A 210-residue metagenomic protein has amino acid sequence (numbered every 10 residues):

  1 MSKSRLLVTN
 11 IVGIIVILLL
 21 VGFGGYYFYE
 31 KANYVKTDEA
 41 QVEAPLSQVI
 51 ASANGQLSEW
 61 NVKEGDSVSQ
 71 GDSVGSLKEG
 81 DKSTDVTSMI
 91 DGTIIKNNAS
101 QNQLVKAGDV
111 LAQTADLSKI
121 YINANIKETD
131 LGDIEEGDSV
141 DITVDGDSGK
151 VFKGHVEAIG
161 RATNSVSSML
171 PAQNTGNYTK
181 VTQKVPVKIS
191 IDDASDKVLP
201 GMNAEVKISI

Functional and structural regions predicted by a protein language model:
L7-K31: Single-pass alpha-helical transmembrane signal-anchor segments
G24-Y34, I126-G132, S139-F152, K188-K197 (+1 more regions): Hydrophobic alpha-helix/coiled-coil detector that fires on Leu/Ile/Phe-packed helical surfaces
Y34-L46: Juxtamembrane extracytosolic/periplasmic "stalk" immediately C-terminal to the first targeting helix
A40-V42, A53-L57, T87-I94, G137 (+1 more regions): Generic structural motif
P45-S73: Short extracytoplasmic
L57-K63, S67, K78, K96-A99 (+2 more regions): Short histidine-centered loop motifs in beta-beta connectors
V68-T87, V105-A124, S168-N177, E205: Short hydrophobic beta/alpha edge segments that flank linear recognition/processing sites
D91-N98, D109, K119, T129-M169: Beta-strand/loop subdomains of soluble extracytoplasmic proteins
